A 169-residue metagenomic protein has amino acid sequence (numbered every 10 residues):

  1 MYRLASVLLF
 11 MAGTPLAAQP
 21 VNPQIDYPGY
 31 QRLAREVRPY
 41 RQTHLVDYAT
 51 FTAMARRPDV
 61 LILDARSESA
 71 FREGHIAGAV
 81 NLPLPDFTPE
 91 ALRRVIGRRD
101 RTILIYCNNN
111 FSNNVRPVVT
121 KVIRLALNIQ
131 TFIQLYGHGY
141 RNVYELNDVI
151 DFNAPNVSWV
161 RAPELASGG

Functional and structural regions predicted by a protein language model:
M1-V7: Sec-dependent signal peptide recognition, specifically the positively charged N-region followed immediately by
L8-A18: Hydrophobic h-region of N-terminal signal peptides that target proteins for export in Gram-negative bacteria
Q19-H44, R72-I76, V80, F87-G169: Rhodanese-like catalytic fold shared by cysteine-dependent sulfurtransferases and DSP/PTP-type phosphatases
Y40-M54: A short, well-structured juxtamembrane/interface segment
R56-R57, S67: Flexible, glycine-rich surface segments
P58-I62, R99-T102: Short coil/turn segments at beta-strand junctions that form active-site/ligand-binding loops
L61-R66, A79-L82: Short hydrophobic beta-strand that contains or immediately precedes a catalytic carboxylate
